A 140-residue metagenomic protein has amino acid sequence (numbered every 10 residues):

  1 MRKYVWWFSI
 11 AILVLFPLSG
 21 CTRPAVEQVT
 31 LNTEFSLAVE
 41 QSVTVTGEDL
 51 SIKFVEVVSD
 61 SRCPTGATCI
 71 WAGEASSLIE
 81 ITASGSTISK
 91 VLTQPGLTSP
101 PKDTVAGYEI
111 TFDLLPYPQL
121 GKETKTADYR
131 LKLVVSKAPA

Functional and structural regions predicted by a protein language model:
M1-F8: Bacterial N-terminal signal peptides that target proteins for export
P17-G20: C-terminal motif of bacterial Sec signal peptides marking the signal peptidase cleavage site
T22-P24: Bacterial signal peptide processing site
V26-E48: Transition segment at domain starts
V39-Q41, E48-L50, S59, G73-S77 (+2 more regions): Envelope-exposed proteins and targeting segments
G47-A67, V105-L120: Charged, amphipathic alpha-helical segments
S51-G96, P101: Mature extracytoplasmic domains of secretory-pathway proteins
T111-A140: C-terminal partner/receptor-binding element of secreted or periplasmic proteins
